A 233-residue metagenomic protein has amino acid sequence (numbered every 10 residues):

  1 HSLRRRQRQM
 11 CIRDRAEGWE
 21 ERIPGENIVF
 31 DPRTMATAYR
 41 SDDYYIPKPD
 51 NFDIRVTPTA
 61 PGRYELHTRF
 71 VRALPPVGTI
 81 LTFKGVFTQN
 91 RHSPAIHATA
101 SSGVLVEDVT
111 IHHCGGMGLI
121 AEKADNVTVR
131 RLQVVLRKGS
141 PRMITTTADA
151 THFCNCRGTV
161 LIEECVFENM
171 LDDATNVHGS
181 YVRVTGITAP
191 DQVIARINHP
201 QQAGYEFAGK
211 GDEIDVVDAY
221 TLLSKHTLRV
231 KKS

Functional and structural regions predicted by a protein language model:
H1-D14: Single conserved hydrophobic/aromatic residue that forms the stacking wall/gate of nucleotide- or nucleobase-binding
R5, G78, T82-K84, V104-V109 (+3 more regions): All-beta strand scaffolds that present successive hydrophobic residues in beta-strands
R6, P94-A100, M117-K123, G139-N155 (+3 more regions): Glycine-rich beta-solenoid repeat tracts in large extracellular/virion proteins
R13-A60, A203-S233: Ser/Thr/Gly-rich low-complexity blocks that favor extended beta-strand/coil architectures
E26, L105, M117-G118: Long, compositionally biased low-complexity segments
F30-T99, L105-E107, H112: Long, low-complexity, polar/charged, intrinsically disordered or flexibly structured peripheral segments
V193-G204: Short alpha-helix capping/helix-loop boundary micro-motifs
